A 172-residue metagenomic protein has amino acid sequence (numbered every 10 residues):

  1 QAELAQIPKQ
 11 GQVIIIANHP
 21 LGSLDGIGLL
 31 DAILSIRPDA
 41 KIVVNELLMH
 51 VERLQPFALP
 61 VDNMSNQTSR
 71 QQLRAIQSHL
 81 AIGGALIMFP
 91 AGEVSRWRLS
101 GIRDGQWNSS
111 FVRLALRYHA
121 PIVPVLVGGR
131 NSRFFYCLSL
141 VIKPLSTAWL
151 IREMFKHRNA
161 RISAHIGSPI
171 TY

Functional and structural regions predicted by a protein language model:
Q1, D62-Q67, S100-G101: Short, flexible loop segments at the rims of nucleotide/cofactor-binding pockets, characterized by
Q1-V13: A short, well-structured juxtamembrane/interface segment
V13-Q67: Catalytic core of membrane glycerolipid acyltransferases/transacylases, capturing the structured, soluble-facing
H19-S23, V94-S95, R130: Gly/Ser/Thr-rich loops at beta-strand to alpha-helix junctions that form or flank small-molecule/cofactor-binding
A32, S78, R113-A115: Hydrophobic/aromatic ligand-binding patch that stacks against planar heteroaromatic rings of cofactors or nucleotides
S65-Q72, R103-S109: Active-site glycine-rich loop that binds ribose-phosphate moieties when present
H79-E93: A structural motif
A85, W97-Y172: A cross-family acyltransferase "interaction/gating" segment
